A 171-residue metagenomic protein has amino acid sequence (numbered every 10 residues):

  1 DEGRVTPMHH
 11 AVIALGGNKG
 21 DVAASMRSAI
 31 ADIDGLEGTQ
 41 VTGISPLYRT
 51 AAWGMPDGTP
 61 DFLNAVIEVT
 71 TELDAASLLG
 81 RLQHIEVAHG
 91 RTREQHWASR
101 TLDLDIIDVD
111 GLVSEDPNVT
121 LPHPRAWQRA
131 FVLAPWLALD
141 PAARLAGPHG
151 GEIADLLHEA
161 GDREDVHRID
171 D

Functional and structural regions predicted by a protein language model:
D1-H10, D165-D171: Short, low-complexity, intrinsically disordered N-terminal peptides in bacterial proteins
G3-L15, K19-A98, V109-G111: Nucleotide and nucleotide-moiety/phosphate-recognizing core
W53-F62, L73-D171: Flexible, gly/pro- and Lys/Arg-enriched active-site loops
